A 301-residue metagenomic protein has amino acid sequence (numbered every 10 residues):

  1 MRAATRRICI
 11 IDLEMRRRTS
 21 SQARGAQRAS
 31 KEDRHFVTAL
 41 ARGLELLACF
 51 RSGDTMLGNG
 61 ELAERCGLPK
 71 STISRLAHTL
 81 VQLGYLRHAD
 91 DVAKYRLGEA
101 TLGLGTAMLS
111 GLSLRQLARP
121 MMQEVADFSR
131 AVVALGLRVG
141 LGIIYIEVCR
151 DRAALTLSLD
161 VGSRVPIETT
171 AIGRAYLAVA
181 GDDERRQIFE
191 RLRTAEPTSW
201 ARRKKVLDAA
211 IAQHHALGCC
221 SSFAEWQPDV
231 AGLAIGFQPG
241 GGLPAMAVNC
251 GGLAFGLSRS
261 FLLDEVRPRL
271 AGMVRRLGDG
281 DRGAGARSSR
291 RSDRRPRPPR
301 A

Functional and structural regions predicted by a protein language model:
R2, I8, D12-A26, R152-W226 (+1 more regions): Short, solvent-exposed recognition segments
R2-Q116, R275, D279-G283, P299: N-terminal helix-turn-helix
R51, G173, L177, G181 (+2 more regions): Short amphipathic alpha-helical signal-transduction/dimerization elements
R65, Q116-F128, A134, Q213 (+3 more regions): Amphipathic alpha-helical regulatory segments at dimerization interfaces that relay allosteric signals between sensory
L86-H88, L135-G136, F237: A structural signal for short hydrophobic beta-strand segments in well-ordered beta-sheet cores
D91-R191: Amphipathic alpha-helical effector-binding/dimerization core of metabolite-sensing transcriptional regulators
W200-R276: Extended hydrophobic
G283-A301: Short, highly charged C-terminal tails/helix-capping segments
